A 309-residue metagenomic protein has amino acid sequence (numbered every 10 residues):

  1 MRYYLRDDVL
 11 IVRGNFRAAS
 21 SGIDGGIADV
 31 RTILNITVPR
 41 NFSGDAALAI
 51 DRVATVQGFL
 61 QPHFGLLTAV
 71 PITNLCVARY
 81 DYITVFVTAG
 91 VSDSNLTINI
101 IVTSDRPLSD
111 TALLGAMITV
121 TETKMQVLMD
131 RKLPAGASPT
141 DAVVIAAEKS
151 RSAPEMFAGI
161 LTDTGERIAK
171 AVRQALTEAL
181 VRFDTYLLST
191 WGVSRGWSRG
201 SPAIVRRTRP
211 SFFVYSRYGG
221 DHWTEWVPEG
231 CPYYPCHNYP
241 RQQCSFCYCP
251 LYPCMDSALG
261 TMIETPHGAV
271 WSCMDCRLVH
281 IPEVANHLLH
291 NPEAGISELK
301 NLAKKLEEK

Functional and structural regions predicted by a protein language model:
M1-R206: Alpha/propeptide regions of enzymes that mature by internal proteolysis
R207-K309: Cysteine-centered metal-binding/redox modules
